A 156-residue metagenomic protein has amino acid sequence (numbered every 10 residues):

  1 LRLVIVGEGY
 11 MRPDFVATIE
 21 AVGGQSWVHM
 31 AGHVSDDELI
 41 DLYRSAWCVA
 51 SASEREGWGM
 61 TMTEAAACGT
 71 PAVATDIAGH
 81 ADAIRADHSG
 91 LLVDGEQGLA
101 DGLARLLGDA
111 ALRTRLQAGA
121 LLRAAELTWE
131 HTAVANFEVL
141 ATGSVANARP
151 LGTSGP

Functional and structural regions predicted by a protein language model:
D14-V34: Nucleotide-activated donor-binding/catalytic signature segment of Leloir-type glycosyltransferases, i.e., the conserved
H33-V34, D41-A46: Short alpha-helical donor nucleotide-sugar binding micro-motif in glycosyltransferases
V49-A50: A short hydrophobic beta-strand element within the catalytic core of glycosyltransferases that build diverse glycans
E54: Aromatic "clamp/platform" in nucleotide-sugar-dependent glycosyltransferases that forms part of the donor/acceptor
M62, P71-A74, I84: Short hydrophobic beta-strand element within catalytic cores of glycosyltransferases and related nucleotide-activated
A86-Q97, R105-A110: Conserved acidic donor-binding segment of nucleotide-sugar-dependent glycosyltransferases
L112-E126, A135: A short, well-ordered alpha-helix in the C-terminal region of glycosyltransferases
W129-P156: C-terminal alpha-helical cap of glycosyltransferases
